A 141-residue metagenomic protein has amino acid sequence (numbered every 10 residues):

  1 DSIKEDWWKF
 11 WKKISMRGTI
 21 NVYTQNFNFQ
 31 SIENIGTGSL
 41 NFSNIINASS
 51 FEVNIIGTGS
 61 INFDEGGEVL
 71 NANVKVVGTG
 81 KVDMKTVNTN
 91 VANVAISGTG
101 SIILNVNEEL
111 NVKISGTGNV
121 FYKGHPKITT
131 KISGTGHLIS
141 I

Functional and structural regions predicted by a protein language model:
D1-I35, N41-E52, G66-N73, I139-I141: Acidic (Asp/Glu) and glycine-rich low-complexity loops/linkers that are typically intrinsically disordered
K4, K9-K13, K75, K81 (+5 more regions): Context-gated lysine
T19-T24, S39-I45, S60-G67, K81-V87 (+3 more regions): Short, T/G/N/S-enriched strand-turn elements that build extracellular solenoid repeat scaffolds
N28-I35, S49-I56, L70-V77, N90-S97 (+3 more regions): Well-ordered beta-strand segments characteristic of repetitive beta-sheet solenoids
